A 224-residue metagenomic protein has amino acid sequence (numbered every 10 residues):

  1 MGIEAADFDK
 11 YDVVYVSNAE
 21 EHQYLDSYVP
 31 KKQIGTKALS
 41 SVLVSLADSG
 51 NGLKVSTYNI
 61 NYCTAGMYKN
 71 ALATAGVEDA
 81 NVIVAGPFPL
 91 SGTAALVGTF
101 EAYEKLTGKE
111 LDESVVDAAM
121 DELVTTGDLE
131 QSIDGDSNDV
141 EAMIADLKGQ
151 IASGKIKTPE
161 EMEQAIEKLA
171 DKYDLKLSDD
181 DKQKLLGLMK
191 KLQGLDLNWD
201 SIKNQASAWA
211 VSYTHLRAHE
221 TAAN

Functional and structural regions predicted by a protein language model:
M1-V77: N-terminal Sec/ER secretory leader and immediately downstream segment of secreted/extracellular precursors
A73-L175: Soluble oligomerization/assembly scaffold segments of membrane-associated complexes
K155-Y213: Catalytic-core signal marking the mid-to-C-terminal active-site face
T214-T221: Conserved small/polar residues in nucleotide/adenosyl-binding loops
